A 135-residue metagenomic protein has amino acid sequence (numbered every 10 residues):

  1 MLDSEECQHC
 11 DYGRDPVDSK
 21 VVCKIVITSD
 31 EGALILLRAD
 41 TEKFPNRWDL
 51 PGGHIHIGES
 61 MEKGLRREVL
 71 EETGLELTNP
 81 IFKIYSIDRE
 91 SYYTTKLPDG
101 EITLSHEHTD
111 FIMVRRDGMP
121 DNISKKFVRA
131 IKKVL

Functional and structural regions predicted by a protein language model:
M1-K24: Acidic, metal-coordinating catalytic segment for phosphate/diphosphate chemistry, firing primarily on the Nudix
L2, K20, T28, K43 (+2 more regions): A generic fold-level signal
K24, G32, D110: Conserved beta-strand and immediately adjacent loop positions that scaffold enzyme active sites
T28-R67, E71: Conserved Nudix-box catalytic region and its N-terminal flanking loop in Nudix hydrolases and closely related
S29, E76-L77, K83-G118, F127-A130 (+1 more regions): Active-site-adjacent beta-strand/loop module that shapes the phosphate/pyrophosphate-binding cleft
R38, E107, S124: Surface loops and adjacent helix of pleckstrin homology
I55-H56, G118-P120: Short histidine/acidic/glycine/proline-rich micro-motifs that form metal- and phosphate-coordinating active-site loops
